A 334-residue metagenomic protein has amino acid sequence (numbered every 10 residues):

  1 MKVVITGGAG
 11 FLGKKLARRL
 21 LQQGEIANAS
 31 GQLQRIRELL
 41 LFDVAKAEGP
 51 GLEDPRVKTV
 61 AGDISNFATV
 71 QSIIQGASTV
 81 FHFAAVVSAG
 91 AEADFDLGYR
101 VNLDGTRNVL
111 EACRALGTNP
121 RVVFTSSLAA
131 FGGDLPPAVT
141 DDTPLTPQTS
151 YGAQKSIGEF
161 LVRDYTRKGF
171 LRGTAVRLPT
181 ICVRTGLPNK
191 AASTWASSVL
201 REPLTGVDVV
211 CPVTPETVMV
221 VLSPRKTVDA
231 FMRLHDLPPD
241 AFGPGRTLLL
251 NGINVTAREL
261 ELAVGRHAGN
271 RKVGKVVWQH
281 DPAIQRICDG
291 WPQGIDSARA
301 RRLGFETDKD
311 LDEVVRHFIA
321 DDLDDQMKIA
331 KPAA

Functional and structural regions predicted by a protein language model:
M1-I26: N-terminal Rossmann NAD(P)H-binding glycine-rich loop of SDR-like oxidoreductase domains
V57, A61-V101: NAD(P)H-binding glycine-rich loop region in Rossmannoid oxidoreductase-like domains and their noncatalytic homologs
D104-T149: Conserved Rossmann-fold NAD(P)-dependent oxidoreductase catalytic core, especially the SDR/UDP-sugar
G133-L135, Q148-T174: Active-site Tyr-X1-5-Lys
L187-A192, P215-V228, P244-V264, H317: Substrate-binding strand-loop-helix patch in Rossmann-like NAD(P)-dependent oxidoreductase/epimerase domains
A196-V210, T217-T247: Alpha-helical substrate-binding/gating segment
A230-Q285, K328-P332: Mid/C-terminal beta-alpha module of Rossmann-like enzyme folds, strongest in SDR-family dehydrogenases/epimerases
H280, P292-R302, K309-A334: Amphipathic terminal alpha-helices
